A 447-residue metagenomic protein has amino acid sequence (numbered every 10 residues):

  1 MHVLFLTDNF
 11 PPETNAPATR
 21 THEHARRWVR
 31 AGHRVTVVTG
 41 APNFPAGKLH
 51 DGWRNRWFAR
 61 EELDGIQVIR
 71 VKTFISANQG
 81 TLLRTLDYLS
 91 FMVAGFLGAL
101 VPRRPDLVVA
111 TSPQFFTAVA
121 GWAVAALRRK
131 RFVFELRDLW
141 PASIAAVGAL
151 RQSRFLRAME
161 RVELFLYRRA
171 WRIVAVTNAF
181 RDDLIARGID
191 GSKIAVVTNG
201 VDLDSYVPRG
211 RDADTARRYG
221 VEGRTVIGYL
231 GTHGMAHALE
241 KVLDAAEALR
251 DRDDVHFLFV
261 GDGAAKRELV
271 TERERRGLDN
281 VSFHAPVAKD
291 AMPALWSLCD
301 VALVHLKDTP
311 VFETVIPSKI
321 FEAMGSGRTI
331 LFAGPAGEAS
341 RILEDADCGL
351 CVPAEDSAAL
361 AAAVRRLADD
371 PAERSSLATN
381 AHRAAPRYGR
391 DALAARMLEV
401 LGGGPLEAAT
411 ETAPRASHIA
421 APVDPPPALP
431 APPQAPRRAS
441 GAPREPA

Functional and structural regions predicted by a protein language model:
M1-D64, H418-A447: N-terminal subdomain of nucleotide-sugar transferases
A31, F96-L97, F116-V119, A123-L127 (+1 more regions): Membrane-proximal helix-turn-helix segments that form the acceptor-binding/catalytic region of lipid-linked
A179, G200: Carbohydrate-associated surface elements
I185, G191-K193, V201-R217, A238: Acidic anion/phosphate-binding donor-loop and adjacent secondary structure in glycosyltransferase catalytic cores
V221-H237, L243-A246, L258: Conserved donor-binding/catalytic core segment of Leloir-type glycosyltransferases
H237, H284, A288-S297, A302-M324 (+1 more regions): Nucleotide-sugar-dependent
D254-V255, V260-G261, K266-A294: Nucleotide-activated donor-binding/catalytic signature segment of Leloir-type glycosyltransferases, i.e., the conserved
R366, E373-R387: A short, well-ordered alpha-helix in the C-terminal region of glycosyltransferases
